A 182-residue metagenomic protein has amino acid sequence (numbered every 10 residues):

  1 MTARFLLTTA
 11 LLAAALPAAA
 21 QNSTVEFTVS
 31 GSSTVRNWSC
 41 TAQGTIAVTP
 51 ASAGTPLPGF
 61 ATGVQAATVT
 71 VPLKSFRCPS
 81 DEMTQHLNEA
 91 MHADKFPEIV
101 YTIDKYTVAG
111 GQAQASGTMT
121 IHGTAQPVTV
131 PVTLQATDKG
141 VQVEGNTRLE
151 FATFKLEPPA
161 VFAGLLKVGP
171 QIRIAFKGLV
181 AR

Functional and structural regions predicted by a protein language model:
M1-L7: Bacterial N-terminal signal peptides that target proteins for export
L7-A13: Classic N-terminal secretory signal peptides
A15-P17: N-terminal signal peptide c-region/cleavage motif recognized by signal peptidases
A20-R182: Low-complexity, acidic/polar, glycine-enriched regions of mature
